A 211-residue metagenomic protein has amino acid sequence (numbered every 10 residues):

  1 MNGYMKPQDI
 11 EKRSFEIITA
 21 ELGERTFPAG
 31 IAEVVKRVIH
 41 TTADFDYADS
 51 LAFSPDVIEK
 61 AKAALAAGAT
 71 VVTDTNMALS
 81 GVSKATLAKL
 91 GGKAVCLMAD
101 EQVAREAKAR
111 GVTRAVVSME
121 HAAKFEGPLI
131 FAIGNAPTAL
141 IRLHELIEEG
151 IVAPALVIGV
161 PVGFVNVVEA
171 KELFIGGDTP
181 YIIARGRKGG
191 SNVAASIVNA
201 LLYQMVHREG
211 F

Functional and structural regions predicted by a protein language model:
M1-A29: Charged, compositionally biased N-terminal leader segments and the immediate start of the first structured element
T26-H40: N-terminal glycine-rich anion-binding loops that anchor highly charged ligand groups
D49-A64: A short, well-structured juxtamembrane/interface segment
V71-T73, C96, F131-I133, I182-A184: General beta-strand structural signal in soluble alpha/beta enzymes
D74, I158-G159, I197: Buried hydrophobic positions in well-ordered alpha/beta secondary-structure cores of metabolic enzymes
A78-G81, P137-L143, F164-V168, G190-A194: Short glycine/serine/threonine-rich phosphate/pyrophosphate-binding segments that cradle anionic phosphate groups
L87-E126: Long, charge-dense
A155, V165-F211: C-terminal functional extensions of proteins
